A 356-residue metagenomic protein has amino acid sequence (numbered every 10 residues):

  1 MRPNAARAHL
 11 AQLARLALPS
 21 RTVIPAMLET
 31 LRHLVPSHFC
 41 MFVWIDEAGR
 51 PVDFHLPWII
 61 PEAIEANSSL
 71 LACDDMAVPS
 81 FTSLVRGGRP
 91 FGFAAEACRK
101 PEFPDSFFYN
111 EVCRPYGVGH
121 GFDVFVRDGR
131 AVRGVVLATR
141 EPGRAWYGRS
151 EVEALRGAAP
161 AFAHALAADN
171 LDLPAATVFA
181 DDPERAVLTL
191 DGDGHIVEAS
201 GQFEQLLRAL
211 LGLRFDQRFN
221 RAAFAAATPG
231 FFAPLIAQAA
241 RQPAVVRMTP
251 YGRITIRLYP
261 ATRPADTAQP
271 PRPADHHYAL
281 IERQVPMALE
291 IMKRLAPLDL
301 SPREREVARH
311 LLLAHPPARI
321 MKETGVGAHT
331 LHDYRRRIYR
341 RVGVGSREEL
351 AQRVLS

Functional and structural regions predicted by a protein language model:
R2-S150, A154, P160, H164 (+2 more regions): Regulatory input/activation interfaces that engage signals or partners
L166-D181: Short alpha-helical interdomain "coupling" segment at the junction between an upstream regulatory sensor module
P183-T249: PAS-family sensory domains
G230-P286: PAS-family sensory/regulatory modules and their coupling/dimerization elements
M292-L300: Short amphipathic alpha-helical boundary/capping segments
R303-V307: The N-cap/first-turn positions of alpha helices within or immediately adjacent to helix-turn-helix DNA-binding domains
L312-L313, L355: Short, locally clustered residues in the helix-turn-helix/winged-helix DNA-binding domain
L313-E349: Recognition helix of helix-turn-helix DNA-binding domains
